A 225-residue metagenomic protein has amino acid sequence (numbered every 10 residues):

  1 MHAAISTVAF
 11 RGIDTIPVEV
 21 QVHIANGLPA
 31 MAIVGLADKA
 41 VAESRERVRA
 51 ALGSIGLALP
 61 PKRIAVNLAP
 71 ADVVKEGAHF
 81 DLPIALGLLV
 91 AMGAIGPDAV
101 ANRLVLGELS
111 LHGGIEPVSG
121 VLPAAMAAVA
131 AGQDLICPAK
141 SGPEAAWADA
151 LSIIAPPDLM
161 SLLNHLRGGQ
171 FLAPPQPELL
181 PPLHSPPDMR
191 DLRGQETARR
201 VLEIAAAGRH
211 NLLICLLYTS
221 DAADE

Functional and structural regions predicted by a protein language model:
M1-I214: Peripheral, non-AAA+ core regions of ATP-driven protein-machinery
Y218-E225: Conserved small/polar residues in nucleotide/adenosyl-binding loops
